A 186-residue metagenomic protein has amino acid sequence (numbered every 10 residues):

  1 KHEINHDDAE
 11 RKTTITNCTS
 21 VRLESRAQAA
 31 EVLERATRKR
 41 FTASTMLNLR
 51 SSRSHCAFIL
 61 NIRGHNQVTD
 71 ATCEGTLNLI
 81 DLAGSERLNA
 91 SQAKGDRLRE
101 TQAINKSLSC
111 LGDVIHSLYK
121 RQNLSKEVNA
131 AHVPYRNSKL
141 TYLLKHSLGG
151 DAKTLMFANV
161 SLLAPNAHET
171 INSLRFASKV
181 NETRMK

Functional and structural regions predicted by a protein language model:
K1-A152, N159-L162: P-loop NTPase "switch/coupling" elements that transmit nucleotide state to mechanical/effector output
E169-S173, K179-K186: Long, amphipathic alpha-helical segments that form or neighbor coiled-coils/leucine zippers used for dimerization
